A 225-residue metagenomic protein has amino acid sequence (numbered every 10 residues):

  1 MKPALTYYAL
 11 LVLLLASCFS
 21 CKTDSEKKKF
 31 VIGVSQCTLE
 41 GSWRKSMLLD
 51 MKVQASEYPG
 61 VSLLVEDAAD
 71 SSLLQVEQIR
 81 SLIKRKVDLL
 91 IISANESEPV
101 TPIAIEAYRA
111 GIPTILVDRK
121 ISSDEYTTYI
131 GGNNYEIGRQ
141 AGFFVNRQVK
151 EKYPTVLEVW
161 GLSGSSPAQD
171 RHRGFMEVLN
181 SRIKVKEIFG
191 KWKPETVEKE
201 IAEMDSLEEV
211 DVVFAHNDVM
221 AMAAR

Functional and structural regions predicted by a protein language model:
M1-A9: Bacterial N-terminal signal peptides that target proteins for export
S17-S20: C-terminal motif of bacterial Sec signal peptides marking the signal peptidase cleavage site
I32, Q75, I130-V156, P194-E198: Hydrophobic alpha-helical segments within soluble ligand-binding/sensing domains
G33-Q54, Y58, L63-E77, S81 (+4 more regions): Extracytoplasmic "Venus flytrap"
Q36, E40, M51, R139-R182 (+1 more regions): An alpha-beta-alpha
L82-V87, Q148-K152, M204-E209: Glycine-rich phosphate-binding loop signature in dinucleotide/nucleotide-binding domains
L89-Y108, F175, K186, G190-R225: Hydrophobic alpha-helical
S97-E136, R147, T155: Flexible loop/hinge segments that line or gate small-molecule binding clefts
